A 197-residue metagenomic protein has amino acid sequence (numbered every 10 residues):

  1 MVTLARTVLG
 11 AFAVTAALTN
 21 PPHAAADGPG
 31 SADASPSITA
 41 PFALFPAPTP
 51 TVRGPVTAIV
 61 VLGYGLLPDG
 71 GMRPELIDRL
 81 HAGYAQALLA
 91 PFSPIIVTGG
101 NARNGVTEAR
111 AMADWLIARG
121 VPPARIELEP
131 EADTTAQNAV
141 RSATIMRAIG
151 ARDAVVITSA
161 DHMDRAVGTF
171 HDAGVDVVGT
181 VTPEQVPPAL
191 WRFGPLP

Functional and structural regions predicted by a protein language model:
M1-A26: Secretory targeting and sorting signals
D27-P197: A structural signal for short, hydrophobic/glycine-enriched beta-strand patches
